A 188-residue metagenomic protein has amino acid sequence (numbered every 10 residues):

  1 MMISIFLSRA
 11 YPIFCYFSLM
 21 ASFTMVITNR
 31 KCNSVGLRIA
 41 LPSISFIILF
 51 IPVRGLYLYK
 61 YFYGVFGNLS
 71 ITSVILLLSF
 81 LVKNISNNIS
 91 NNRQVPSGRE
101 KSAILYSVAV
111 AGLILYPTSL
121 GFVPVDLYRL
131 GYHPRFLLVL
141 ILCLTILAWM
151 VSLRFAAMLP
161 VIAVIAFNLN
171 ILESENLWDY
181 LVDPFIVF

Functional and structural regions predicted by a protein language model:
M1-L69: N-terminal topogenic module of multi-pass integral membrane proteins
F17-A21, L138-I146, I162-N170: Hydrophobic, membrane-inserted alpha-helices
V26-G36, I146-I162: Membrane-helix interface "capping/anchor" motifs
R38-F46, F155-N168: Central hydrophobic cores of alpha-helical transmembrane segments in multi-pass integral membrane proteins
I51-Y59, Y116-D126, L169-E175: Juxtamembrane "helix-exit" motif on the non-cytosolic side of transmembrane helices
V65-N68, N176-F188: Loop-to-transmembrane alpha-helix initiation sites
I71-W149: Membrane-proximal helix-loop-helix units in multi-pass membrane proteins
A148-A157, N168-Y180: Membrane-helix boundary connector in multi-pass membrane proteins
